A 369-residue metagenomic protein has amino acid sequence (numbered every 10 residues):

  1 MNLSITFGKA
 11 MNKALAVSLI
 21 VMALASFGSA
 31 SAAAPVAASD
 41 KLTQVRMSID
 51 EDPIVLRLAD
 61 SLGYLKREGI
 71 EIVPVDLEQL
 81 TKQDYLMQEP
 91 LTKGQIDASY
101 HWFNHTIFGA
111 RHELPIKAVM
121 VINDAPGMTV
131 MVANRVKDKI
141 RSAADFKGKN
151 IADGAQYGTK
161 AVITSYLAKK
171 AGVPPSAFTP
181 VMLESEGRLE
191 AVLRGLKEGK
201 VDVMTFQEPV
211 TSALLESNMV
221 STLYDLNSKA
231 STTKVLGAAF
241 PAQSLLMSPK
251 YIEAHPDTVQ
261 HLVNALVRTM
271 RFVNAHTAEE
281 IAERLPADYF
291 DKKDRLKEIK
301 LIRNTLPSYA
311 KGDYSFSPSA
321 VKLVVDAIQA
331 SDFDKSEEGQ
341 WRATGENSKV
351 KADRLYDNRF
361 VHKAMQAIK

Functional and structural regions predicted by a protein language model:
L3-V17: Bacterial N-terminal signal peptides that target proteins for export
A16-S26: Bacterial N-terminal signal peptides
F27-P35: Signal peptide processing junction and immediate N-terminal pro/mature segment of secreted/exported proteins
A34-E184, R188, D202-E208, M219 (+1 more regions): Short, glycine-/small- and polar/acidic-enriched structural segments that line small-molecule recognition paths
R67, N227-A238, N304-P318: Short, solvent-exposed loop/beta-turn-alpha elements that line the ligand-binding surface or hinge of extracytoplasmic
R188-D288: Pocket-lining segment of extracytoplasmic ligand-binding domains
E253-E337: Secondary-structure end/capping motifs
V325-K369: Conserved C-terminal helix/tail region of periplasmic/extracytoplasmic solute-binding proteins
